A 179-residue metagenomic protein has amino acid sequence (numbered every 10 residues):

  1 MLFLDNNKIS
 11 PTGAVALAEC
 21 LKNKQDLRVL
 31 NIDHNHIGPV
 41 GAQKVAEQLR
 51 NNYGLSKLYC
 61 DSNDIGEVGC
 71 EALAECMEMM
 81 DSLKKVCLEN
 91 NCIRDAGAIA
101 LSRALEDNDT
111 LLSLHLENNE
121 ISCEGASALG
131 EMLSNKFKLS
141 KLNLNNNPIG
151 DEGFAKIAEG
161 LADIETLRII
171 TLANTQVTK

Functional and structural regions predicted by a protein language model:
M1-V68: A generic tandem-repeat structural signature
L2-L4, L30-I32, L58-C60, V86-L88 (+3 more regions): Conserved hydrophobic beta-strand positions in leucine-rich repeat
A16, C20, V45-Q48, A72 (+6 more regions): C-terminal per-repeat helix/turn "cap" of leucine-rich repeat
K22-Q25, R50-Y53, E78-D81, E106-D109 (+4 more regions): Inter-repeat linker/turn residues at the boundaries of leucine-rich repeats
A158, T166-K179: Leucine-rich solenoid repeat scaffolds
